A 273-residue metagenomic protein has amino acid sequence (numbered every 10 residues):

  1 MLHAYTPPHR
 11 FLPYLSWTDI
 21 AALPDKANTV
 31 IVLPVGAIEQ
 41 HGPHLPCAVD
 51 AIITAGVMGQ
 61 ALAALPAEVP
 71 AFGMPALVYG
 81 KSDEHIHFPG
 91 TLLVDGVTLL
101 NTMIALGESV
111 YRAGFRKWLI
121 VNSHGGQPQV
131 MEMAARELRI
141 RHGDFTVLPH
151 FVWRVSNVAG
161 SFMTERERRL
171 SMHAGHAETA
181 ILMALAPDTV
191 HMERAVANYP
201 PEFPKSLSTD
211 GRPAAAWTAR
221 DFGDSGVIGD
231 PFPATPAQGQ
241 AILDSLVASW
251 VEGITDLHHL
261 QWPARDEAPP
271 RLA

Functional and structural regions predicted by a protein language model:
M1-K117, G125-A273: Extended, histidine- and acidic-residue-enriched regions that form the cofactor-binding/catalytic faces
I120: Conserved SAM-binding loop
